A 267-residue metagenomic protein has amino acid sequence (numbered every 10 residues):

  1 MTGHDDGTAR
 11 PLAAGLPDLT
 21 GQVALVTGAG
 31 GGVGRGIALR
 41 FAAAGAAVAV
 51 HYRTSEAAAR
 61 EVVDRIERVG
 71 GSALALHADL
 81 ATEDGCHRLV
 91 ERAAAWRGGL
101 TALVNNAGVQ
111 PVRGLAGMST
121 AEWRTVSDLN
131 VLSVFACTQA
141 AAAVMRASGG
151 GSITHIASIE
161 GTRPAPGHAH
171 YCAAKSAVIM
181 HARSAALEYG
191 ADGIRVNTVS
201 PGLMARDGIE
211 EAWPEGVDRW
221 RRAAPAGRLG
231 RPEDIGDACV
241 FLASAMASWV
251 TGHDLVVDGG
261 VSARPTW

Functional and structural regions predicted by a protein language model:
G3-G15, R163, V240, T251-W267: Short C-terminal tail/terminal secondary-structure segment of NAD(P)H-dependent dehydrogenase/reductase domains
V23, G30-G32: Conserved glycine-rich cofactor-binding loop
R97, R228-V257, S262: C-terminal substrate-recognition "lid" of short-chain dehydrogenase/reductases
G114-L115, E122-R124, I209, W220: Substrate-binding pocket helix/loop in short-chain dehydrogenase/reductase
T138, A174, A182: Active-site helix of classical SDR
A143, L187-E188, S248: Alpha-helical segment proximal to the catalytic Tyr-Lys
S158: Residue(s) in the substrate-gating loop at a strand-loop-helix junction that position the organic substrate next
